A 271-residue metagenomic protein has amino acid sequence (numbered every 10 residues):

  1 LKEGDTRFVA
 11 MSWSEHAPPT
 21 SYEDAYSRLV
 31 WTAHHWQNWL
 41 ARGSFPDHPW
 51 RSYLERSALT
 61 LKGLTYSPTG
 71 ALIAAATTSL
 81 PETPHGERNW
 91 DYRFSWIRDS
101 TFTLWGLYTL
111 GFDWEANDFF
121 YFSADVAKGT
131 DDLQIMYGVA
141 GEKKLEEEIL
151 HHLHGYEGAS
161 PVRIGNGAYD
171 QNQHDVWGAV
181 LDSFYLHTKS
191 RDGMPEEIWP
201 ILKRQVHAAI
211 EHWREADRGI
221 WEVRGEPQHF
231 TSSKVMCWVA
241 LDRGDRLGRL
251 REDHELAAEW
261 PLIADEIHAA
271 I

Functional and structural regions predicted by a protein language model:
L1-I271: Acidic, mature catalytic/reactive cores of soluble proteins
